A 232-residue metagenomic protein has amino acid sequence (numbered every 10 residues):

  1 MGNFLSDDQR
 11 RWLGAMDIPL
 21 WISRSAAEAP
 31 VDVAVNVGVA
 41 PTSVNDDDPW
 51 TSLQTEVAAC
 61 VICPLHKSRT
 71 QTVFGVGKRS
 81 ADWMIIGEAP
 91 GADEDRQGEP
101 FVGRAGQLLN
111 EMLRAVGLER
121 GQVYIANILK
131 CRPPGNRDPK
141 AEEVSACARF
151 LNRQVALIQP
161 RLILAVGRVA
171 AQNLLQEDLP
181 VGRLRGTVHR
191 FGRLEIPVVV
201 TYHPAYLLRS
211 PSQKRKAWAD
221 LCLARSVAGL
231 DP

Functional and structural regions predicted by a protein language model:
G2-P232: A polyanion-binding, active-site-adjacent surface
